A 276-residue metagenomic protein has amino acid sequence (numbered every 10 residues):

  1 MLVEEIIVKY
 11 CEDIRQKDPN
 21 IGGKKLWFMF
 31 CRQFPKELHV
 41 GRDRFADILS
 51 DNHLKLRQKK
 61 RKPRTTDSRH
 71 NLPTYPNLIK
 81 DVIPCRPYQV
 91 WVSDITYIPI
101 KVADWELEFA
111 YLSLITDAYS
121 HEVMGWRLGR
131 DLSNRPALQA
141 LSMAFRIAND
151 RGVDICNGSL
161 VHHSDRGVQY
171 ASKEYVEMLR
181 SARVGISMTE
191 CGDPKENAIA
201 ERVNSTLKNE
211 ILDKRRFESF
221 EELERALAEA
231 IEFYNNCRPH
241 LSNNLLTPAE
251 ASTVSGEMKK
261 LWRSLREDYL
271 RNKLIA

Functional and structural regions predicted by a protein language model:
M1-P87, P248-L261: Basic, flexible linker segments flanking DNA-binding modules in nucleic acid-interacting mobile-element proteins
L2, T65-S68, S164-R166, S172-L179 (+3 more regions): RNase H-like two-metal-ion nuclease catalytic core shared by retroviral integrases and related mobile-element nucleases
C11, L26, F45, L49 (+13 more regions): Mobile genetic element proteins and their domesticated derivatives, centered on retroelements and DNA transposons
D43-L114, Q139-M143, I147-G152, N157 (+2 more regions): Mobile-element integrase/transposase regions, centering on the N-terminal DNA-binding/Zn-coordinating module
D117, L128-R135: A short acidic/small-residue loop/turn micro-motif
E122-W126, S187-T189, D213-K214: Short small-residue beta-strand/loop micro-motif enriched in glycine and branched aliphatics
N149-A171: Cysteine/selenocysteine-centered motifs that mediate thiol-based redox chemistry or coordinate metal-sulfur cofactors
R180-V184, T206-A276: C-terminal domain-tail junction helix/linker
